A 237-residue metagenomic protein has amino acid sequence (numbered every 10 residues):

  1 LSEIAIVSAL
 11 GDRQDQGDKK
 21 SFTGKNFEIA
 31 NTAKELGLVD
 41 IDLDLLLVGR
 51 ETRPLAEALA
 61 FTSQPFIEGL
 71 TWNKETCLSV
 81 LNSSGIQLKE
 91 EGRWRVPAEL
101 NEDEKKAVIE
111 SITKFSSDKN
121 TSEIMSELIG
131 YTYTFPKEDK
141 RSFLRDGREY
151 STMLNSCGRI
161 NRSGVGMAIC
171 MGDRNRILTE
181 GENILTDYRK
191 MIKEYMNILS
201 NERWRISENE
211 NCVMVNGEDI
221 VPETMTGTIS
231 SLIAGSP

Functional and structural regions predicted by a protein language model:
S2-P237: Hydrophobic helix-and-loop "lid/oligomerization" segment in the mid-to-C-terminal part of catalytic domains
